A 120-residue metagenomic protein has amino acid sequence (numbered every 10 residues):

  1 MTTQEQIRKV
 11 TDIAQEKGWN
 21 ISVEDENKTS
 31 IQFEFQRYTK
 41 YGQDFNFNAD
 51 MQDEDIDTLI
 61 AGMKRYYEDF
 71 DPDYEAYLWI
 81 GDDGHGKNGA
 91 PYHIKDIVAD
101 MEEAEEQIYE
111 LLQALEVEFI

Functional and structural regions predicted by a protein language model:
M1-N46, V117-I120: Negatively charged, low-complexity tracts enriched in Asp/Glu with abundant Ser/Thr
T2-Q6, D100-Q107: Short amphipathic alpha-helical segments
R8-T11, I60, Y109: Generic detector of well-ordered alpha-helical segments enriched in charged/polar residues, highlighting helical
T39-E103: Intrinsically disordered, low-complexity regulatory segments enriched in Ser/Thr/Pro and charged residues
E103-I120: Acidic, proline/glycine-rich low-complexity IDRs
